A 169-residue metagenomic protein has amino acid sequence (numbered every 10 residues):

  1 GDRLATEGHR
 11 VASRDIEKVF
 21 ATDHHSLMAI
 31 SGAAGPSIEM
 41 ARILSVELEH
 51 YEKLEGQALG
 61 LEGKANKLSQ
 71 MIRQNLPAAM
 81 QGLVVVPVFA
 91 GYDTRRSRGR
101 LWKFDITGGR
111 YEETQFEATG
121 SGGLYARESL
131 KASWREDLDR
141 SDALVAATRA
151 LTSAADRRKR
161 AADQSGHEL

Functional and structural regions predicted by a protein language model:
G1-L169: Long, low-complexity N-terminal extensions
